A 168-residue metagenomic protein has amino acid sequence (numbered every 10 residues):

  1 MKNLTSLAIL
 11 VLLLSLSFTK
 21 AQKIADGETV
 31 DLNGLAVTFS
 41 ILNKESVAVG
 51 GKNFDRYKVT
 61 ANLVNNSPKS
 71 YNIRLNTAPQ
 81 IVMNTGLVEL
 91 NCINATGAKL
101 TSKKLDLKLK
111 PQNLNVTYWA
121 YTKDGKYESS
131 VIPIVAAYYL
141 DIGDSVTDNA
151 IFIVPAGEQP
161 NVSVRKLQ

Functional and structural regions predicted by a protein language model:
M1-K23: Bacterial Sec-dependent N-terminal signal peptides
I24-N33, Y121-Q168: Surface-exposed edge beta-strand/loop patches
A36-G50: Short amphipathic beta-strand and strand-loop transition segments with alternating hydrophobic
N53-D55, D144: Residue-level preference for beta-strand/loop junctions
D55-S67: Short, well-ordered beta-strand segments enriched in hydrophobic/aromatic residues
V64-K69, P155-G157: Short solvent-exposed strand-capping/beta-turn motif centered on an Asx-Ser/Thr pair
N66-V135, L140: The feature marks short-to-medium sequence segments in extracytoplasmic or secretory-pathway proteins
